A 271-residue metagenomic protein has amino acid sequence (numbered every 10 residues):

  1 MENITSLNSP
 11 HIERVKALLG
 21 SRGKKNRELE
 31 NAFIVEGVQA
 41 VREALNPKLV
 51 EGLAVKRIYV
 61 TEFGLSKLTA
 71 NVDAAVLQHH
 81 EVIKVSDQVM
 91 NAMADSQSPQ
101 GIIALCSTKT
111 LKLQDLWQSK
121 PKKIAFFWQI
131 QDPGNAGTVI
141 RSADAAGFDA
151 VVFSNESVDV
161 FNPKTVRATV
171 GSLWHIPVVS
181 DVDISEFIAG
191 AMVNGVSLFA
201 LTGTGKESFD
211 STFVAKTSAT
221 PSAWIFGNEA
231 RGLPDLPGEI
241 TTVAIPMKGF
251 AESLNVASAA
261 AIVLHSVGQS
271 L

Functional and structural regions predicted by a protein language model:
M1-T69, S157-D159: Boundary-proximal intrinsically disordered activation/regulatory segments immediately upstream of a helical core
G37, D132-T138, L254-A259: Amphipathic alpha-helical repeat scaffolds
K67-H79, L236-P237: Short, aromatic/basic amphipathic alpha-helical patches
A75-I102: Glycine/small-residue-rich loop that forms an oxyanion/phosphate-binding "nest" at active or ligand-binding sites
L77, I83, T110-G205: RNA substrate-binding interface of SAM-dependent RNA methyltransferases
D95-S119: Acidic/glycine-rich phosphate/pyrophosphate-binding loops and surrounding catalytic core that coordinate Mg2+
A104, A145-A146, V160-L173, L236-L271: Structured adenosyl-cofactor binding patch, chiefly the S-adenosyl-L-methionine
A200-A251: Active-site/ligand-binding-proximal alpha/beta "capping" segment
